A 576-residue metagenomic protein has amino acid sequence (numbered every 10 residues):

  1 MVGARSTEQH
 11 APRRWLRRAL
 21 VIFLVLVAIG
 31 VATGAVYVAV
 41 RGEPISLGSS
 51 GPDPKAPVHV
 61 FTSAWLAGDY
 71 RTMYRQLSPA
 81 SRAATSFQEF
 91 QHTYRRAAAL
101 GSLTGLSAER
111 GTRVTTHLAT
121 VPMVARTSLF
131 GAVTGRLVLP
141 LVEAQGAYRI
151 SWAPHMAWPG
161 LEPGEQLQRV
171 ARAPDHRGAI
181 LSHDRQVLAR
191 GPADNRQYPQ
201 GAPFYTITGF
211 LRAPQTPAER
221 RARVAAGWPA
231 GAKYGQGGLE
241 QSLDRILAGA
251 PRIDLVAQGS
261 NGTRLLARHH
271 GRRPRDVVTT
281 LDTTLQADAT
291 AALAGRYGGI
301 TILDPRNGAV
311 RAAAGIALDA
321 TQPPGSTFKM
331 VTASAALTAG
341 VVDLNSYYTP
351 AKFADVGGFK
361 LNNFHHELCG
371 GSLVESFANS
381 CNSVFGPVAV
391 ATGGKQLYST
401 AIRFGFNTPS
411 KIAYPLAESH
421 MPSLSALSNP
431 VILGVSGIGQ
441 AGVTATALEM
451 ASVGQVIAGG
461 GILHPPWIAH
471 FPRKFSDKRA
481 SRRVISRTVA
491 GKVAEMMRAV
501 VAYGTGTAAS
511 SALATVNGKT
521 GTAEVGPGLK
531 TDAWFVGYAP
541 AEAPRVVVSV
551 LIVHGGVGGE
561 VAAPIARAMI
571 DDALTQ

Functional and structural regions predicted by a protein language model:
M1-R5: N-terminal intrinsically disordered, acidic low-complexity segments at the extreme N-terminus
H10-S63, A67: Short, low-complexity N-terminal intrinsically disordered segments enriched in polar/charged residues
Y37-D53, A83, F87-H92, A119 (+4 more regions): N-terminal hydrophobic targeting segments that direct proteins to the cell envelope
G48-A56, A64-R71, A80-Q88, D175 (+12 more regions): Soluble non-cytosolic domains of exported or imported proteins
K55-A56, V60, R71-T120: Short solvent-exposed beta->alpha transition segments
K55-A64, R71-R75, Q88, H92 (+18 more regions): Solvent-exposed, polar/charged alpha-helical surfaces in well-ordered, non-transmembrane soluble domains, broadly
A99-G299, N307, E542: Extracytoplasmic/periplasmic proteins that interact with beta-lactams or build/remodel peptidoglycan
G259-L265, G298-G325, A335-H554, G558: Beta-lactam-recognizing serine transpeptidase/beta-lactamase-like catalytic domain environment
